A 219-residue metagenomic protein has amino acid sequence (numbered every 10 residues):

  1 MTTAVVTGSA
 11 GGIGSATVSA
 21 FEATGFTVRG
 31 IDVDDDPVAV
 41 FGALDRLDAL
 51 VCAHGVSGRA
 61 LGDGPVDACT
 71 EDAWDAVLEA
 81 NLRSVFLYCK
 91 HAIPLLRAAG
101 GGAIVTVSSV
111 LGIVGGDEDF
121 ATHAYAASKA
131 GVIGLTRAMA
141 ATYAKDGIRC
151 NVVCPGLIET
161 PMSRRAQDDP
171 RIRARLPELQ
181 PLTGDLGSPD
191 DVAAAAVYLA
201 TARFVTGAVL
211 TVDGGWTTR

Functional and structural regions predicted by a protein language model:
A53-L61, G214-G215: Conserved NAD(P)H cofactor-binding loop of Rossmann-fold oxidoreductase domains
L61-V66, T70-D75, L176-P177: Substrate-binding pocket helix/loop in short-chain dehydrogenase/reductase
C89-K90, R137: A short, exposed helix-loop element centered on a Lys and neighboring polar residues
G101, A144, R149, T206-G207: Short, small/polar-rich loop/turn modules that mediate ligand/substrate recognition or access, typified
V105-G131, T136-K145: Catalytic loop of short-chain dehydrogenase/reductase
P170-D191: Catalytic Tyr-x(3-8)-Lys segment
D185-V212, T217: C-terminal substrate-recognition "lid" of short-chain dehydrogenase/reductases
